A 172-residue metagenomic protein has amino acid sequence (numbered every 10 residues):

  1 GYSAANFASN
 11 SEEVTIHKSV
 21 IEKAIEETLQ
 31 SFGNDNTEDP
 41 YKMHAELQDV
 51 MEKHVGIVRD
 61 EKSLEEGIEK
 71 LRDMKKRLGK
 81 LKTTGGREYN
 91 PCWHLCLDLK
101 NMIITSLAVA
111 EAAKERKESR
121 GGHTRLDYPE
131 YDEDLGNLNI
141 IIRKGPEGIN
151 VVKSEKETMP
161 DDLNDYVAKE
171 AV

Functional and structural regions predicted by a protein language model:
Y2-V172: Glycine- and aromatic-enriched mobile tails/lids
